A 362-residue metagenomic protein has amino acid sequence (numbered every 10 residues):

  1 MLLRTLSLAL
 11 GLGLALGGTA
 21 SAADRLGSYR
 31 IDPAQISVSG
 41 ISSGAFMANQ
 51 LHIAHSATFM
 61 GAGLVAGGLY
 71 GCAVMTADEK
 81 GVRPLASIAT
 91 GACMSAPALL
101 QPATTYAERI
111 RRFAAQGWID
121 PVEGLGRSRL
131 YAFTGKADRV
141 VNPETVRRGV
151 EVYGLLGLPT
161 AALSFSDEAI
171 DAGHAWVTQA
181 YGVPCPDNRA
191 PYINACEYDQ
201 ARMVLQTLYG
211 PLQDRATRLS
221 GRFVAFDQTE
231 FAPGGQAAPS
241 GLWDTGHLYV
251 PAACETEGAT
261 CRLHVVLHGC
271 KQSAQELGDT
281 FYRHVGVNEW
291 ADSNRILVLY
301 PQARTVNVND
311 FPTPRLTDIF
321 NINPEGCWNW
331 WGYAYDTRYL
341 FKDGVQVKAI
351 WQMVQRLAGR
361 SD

Functional and structural regions predicted by a protein language model:
L26, M75-D78, R83-C93, A180-G182 (+3 more regions): Cap/lid segment of the alpha/beta-hydrolase catalytic domain
R30-R83, Q116, Q213, S361-D362: Primarily recognizes the serine-hydrolase "nucleophile elbow" in alpha/beta-hydrolase and SGNH/GDSL folds
I41, R129-D138, H268-G269, Q302: Conserved strand-to-loop "acid loop" that flanks and positions the catalytic carboxylate
C72-L156, A161, V204, V250 (+3 more regions): The feature captures the conserved acid-bearing segment of alpha/beta-hydrolase catalytic domains
C93-A115, N194-A201, L208-G258, Y339-K342: N-terminal cap/lid segment of alpha/beta-hydrolase-fold proteins
G154-P184: Catalytic histidine neighborhood in serine/cysteine hydrolases with alpha/beta-hydrolase-type architecture
A259-K271: Short beta-strand element of the alpha/beta-hydrolase
G278-I296: Short amphipathic alpha-helix adjacent to the substrate-entry channel of hydrolases
